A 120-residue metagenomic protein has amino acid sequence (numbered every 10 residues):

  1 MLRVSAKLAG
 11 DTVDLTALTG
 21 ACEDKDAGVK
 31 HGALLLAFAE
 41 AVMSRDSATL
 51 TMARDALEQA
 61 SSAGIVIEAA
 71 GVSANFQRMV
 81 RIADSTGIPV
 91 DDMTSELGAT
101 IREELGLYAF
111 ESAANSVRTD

Functional and structural regions predicted by a protein language model:
M1-D120: Hydrophobic alpha-helical segments
